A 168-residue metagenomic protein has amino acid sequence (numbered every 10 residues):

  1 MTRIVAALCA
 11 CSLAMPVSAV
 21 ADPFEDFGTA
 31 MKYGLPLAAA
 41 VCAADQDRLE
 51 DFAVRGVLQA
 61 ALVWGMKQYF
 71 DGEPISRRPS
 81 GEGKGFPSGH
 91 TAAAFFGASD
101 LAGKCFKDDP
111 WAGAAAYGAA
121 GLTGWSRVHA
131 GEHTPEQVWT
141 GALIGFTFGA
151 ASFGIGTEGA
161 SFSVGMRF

Functional and structural regions predicted by a protein language model:
M1-M31, D47, W64, Q68-F168: Replace "edges of transmembrane helices
G34-V41, A61-W64: Hydrophobic core of alpha-helical transmembrane segments in multi-pass integral membrane proteins
C42-Q59: Interfacial segments of alpha-helical transmembrane regions
